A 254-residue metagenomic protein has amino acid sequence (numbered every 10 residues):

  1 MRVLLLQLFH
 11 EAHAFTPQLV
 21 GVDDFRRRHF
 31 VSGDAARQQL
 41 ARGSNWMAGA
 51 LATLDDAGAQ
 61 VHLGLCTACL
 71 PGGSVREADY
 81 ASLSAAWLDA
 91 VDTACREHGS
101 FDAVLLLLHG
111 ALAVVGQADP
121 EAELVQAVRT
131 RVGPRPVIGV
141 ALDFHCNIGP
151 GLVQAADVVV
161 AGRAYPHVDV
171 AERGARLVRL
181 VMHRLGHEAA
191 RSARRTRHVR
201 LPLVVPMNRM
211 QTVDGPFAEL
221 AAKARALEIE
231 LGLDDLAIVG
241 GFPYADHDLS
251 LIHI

Functional and structural regions predicted by a protein language model:
M1-T53: N-terminal amphipathic/basic leader segments beginning at the initiator methionine
L4, L8-E11, V75-S84, A94-A189: Active-site histidine-anchored catalytic micro-motif
L5-L8, P17, A237-D246: Mobile "lid/hinge" segments at catalytic clefts and subdomain interfaces of large enzymes
A50, L54, A86-C95, L124 (+2 more regions): Structured alpha-helical segments in the cores of large, soluble enzyme domains
L54-V91: Low-complexity, highly charged intrinsically disordered N-terminal segments that act as targeting/localization
C69-G73, H109-V114, P166, V199-R209: Active-site-proximal beta-alpha loop/turn segments in soluble metabolic enzymes
G186-L227: Conserved anion/nucleotide-ligand pocket segment
I252-I254: Conserved small/polar residues in nucleotide/adenosyl-binding loops
